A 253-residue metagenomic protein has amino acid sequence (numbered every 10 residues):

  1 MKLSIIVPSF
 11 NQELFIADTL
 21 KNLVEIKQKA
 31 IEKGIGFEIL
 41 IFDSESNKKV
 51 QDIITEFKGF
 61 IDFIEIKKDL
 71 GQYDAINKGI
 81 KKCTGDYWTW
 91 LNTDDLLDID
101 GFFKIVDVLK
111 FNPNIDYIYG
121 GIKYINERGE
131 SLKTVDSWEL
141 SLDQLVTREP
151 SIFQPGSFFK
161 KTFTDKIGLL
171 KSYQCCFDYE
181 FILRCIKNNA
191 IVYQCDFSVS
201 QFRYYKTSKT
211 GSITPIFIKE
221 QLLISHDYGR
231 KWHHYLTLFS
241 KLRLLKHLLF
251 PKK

Functional and structural regions predicted by a protein language model:
K2-S4, E38, E180: Cell-envelope/extracellular polymer assembly enzymes that use nucleotide-activated donors
I6-V7, W138-E220, I224: Conserved nucleotide-sugar donor-binding catalytic segment
Q12-Q28: Short, well-formed alpha-helical segments that are part of the catalytic scaffolds of diverse glycosyltransferases
N22, L40-Q51: A conserved acidic beta->alpha catalytic loop
I31-E45, E65-K68: Short beta-strand/loop segment that forms part of the nucleotide-sugar
K67-C83: Glycine-rich, basic loop-to-helix element that forms the pyrophosphate-binding segment of sugar-nucleotide handling
W88: Short aromatic/hydrophobic "clamp" motif used to bind/position activated sugar donors
D100-L132: Conserved donor NDP-sugar-binding/catalytic core segment of glycosyltransferases
